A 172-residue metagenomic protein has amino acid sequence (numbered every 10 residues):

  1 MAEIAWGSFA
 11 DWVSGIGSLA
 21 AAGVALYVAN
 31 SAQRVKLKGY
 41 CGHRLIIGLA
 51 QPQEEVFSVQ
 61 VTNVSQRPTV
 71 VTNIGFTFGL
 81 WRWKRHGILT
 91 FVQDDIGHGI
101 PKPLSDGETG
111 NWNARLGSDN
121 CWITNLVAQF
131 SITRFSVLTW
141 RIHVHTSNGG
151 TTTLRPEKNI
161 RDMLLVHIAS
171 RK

Functional and structural regions predicted by a protein language model:
M1-K172: Membrane-aqueous junction of the first/signal-anchor transmembrane helix in small integral membrane proteins
